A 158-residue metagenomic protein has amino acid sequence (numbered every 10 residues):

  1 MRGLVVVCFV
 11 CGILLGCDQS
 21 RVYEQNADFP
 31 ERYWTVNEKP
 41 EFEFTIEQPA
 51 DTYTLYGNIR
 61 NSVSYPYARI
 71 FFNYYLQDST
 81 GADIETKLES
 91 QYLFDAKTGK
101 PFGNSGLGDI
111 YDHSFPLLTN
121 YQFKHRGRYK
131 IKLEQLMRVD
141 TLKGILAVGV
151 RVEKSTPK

Functional and structural regions predicted by a protein language model:
I13-G16: C-terminal motif of bacterial Sec signal peptides marking the signal peptidase cleavage site
D18-R21: Bacterial signal peptide processing site
Q25-E47: Post-signal peptide N-terminal segment of mature Sec-exported envelope proteins
E38-E41, E89-L93, P101-T119: A beta-strand/beta-hairpin structural motif
A50-T52, Y67-R69, K124-R128: Extracellular Ig-like/FN3 beta-sandwich strand-entry sites
G57-Y65, M137: Short amphipathic, basic-aromatic surface patches that mediate peripheral association with negatively charged
P66-F72, G144-A147: Short coil-to-beta strand junction motifs in C2/discoidin
K124-V139, G144-K154: Internal, hydrophobic beta-strand segments that form the core of beta-sheet-rich folds
